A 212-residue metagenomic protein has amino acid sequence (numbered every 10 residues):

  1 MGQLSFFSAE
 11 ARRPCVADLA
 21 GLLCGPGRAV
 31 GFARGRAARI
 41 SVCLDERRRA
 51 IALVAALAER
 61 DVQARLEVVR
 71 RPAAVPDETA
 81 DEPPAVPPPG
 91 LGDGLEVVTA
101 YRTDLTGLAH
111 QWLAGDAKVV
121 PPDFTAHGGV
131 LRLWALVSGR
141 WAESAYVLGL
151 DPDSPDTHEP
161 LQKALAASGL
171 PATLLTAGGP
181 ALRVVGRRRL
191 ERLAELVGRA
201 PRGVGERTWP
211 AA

Functional and structural regions predicted by a protein language model:
M1-A212: Internal intein/HINT superfamily modules and their associated LAGLIDADG
